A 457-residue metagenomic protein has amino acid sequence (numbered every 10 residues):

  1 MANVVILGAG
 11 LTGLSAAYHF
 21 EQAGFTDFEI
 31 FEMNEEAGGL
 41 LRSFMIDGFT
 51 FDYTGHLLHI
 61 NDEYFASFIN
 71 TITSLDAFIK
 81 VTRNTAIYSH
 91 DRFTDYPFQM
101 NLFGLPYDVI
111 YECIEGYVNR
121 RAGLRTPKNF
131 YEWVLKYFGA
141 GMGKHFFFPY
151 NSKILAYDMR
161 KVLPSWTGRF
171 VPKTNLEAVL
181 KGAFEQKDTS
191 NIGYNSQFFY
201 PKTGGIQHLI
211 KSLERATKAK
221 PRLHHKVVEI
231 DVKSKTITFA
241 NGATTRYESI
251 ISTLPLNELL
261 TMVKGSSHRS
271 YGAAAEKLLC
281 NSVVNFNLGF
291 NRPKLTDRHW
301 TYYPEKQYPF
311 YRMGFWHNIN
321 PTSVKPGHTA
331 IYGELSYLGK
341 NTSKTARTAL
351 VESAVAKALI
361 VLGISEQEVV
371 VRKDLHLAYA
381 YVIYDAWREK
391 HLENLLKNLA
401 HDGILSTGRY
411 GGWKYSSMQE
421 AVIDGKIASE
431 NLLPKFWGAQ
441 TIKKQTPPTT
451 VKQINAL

Functional and structural regions predicted by a protein language model:
A2-I30: N-terminal Rossmann-like FAD-binding beta1-loop-alpha1 element of flavoenzymes
L7, F31, T245-L259: Short hydrophobic core segments
E21-M45: Glycine-rich FAD pyrophosphate-binding loop
D47-G123: Dinucleotide-binding Rossmann-like beta1-alpha1 core, especially the glycine-rich loop that anchors the ADP
R92, V109-I110, I114-K235, R246 (+1 more regions): Active-site/ligand-binding neighborhood in enzyme catalytic cores
Y247-S249, N257-L405, S416, E420-I423 (+1 more regions): C-terminal segments that line or cap access tunnels to active or ligand-binding sites in enzymes and enzyme-associated
D374-H376, L433-L457: Active-site-proximal substrate-binding core of FAD-dependent oxidoreductases
Y410-L432: A conserved FAD-binding loop/helix module that cradles the flavin
